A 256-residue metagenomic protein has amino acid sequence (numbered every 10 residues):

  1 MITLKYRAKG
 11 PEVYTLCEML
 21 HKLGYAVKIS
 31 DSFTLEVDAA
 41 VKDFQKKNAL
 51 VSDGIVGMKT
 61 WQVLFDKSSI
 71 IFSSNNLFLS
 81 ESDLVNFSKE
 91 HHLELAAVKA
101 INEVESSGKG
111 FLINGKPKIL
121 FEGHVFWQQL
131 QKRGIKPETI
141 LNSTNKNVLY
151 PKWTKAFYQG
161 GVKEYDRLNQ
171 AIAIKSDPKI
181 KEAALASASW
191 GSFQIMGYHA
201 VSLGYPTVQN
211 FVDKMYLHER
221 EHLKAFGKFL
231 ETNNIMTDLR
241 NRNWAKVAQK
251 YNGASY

Functional and structural regions predicted by a protein language model:
M1-D31, A186, Q209-R220: Acidic, Ser/Thr/Pro/Gly-enriched interdomain connector segments
T3, D53-M58, S69-Y256: Catalytic glycan-binding domains that act on GlcNAc-containing polysaccharides
C17-L20, Q45, Q194: Glutamine-centric residue-chemistry signal
I29-D38, D53-G57: A glycine-rich, coil/turn loop motif that links secondary-structure elements
D38, W61, E94: Short, well-ordered surface patches within globular domains
V41, Q45, I101: Conserved hydrophobic/aromatic packing and binding residues within compact polymer-binding modules
K47-L50: Short capping motifs at secondary-structure boundaries
W61-K67: Short, basic amphipathic alpha-helical segments that act as recognition/interaction helices in nucleic-acid-binding
